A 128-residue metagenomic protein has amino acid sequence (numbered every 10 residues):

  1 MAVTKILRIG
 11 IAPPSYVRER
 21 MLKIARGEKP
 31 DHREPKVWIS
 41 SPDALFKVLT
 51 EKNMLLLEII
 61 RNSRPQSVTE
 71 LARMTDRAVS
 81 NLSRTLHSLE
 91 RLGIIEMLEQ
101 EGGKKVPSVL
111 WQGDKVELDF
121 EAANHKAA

Functional and structural regions predicted by a protein language model:
K5, R18-R33, Q112-A128: Amphipathic alpha-helical dimerization/coiled-coil segments that flank or bridge DNA-binding/regulatory modules
G27-M54: Short alpha-helical segments that sit at the start of domains
L45-K52, S67, M97-N124: Short, cationic-aromatic polyanion-contact patches
L56-E58: Hydrophobic residues on short alpha-helical segments
E70-M74, L89: A short acidic, leucine-rich amphipathic alpha-helix
G93: Glycine-centered, phosphate/nucleic-acid-interacting loop/turn motifs that mediate DNA/RNA or nucleotide
